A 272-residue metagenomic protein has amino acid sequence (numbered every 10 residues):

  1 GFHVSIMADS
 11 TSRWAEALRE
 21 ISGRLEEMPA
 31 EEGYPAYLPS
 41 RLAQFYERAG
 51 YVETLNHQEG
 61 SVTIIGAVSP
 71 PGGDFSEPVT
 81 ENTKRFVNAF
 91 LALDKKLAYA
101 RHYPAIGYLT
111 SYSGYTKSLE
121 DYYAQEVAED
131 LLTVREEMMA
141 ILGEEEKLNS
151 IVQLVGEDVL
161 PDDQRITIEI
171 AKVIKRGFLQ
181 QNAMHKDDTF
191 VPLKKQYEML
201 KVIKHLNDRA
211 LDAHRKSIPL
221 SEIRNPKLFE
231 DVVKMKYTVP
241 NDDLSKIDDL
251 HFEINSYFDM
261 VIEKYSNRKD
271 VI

Functional and structural regions predicted by a protein language model:
G1-E230: P-loop NTPase catalytic core
H214-I272: C-terminal amphipathic alpha-helical interaction region
